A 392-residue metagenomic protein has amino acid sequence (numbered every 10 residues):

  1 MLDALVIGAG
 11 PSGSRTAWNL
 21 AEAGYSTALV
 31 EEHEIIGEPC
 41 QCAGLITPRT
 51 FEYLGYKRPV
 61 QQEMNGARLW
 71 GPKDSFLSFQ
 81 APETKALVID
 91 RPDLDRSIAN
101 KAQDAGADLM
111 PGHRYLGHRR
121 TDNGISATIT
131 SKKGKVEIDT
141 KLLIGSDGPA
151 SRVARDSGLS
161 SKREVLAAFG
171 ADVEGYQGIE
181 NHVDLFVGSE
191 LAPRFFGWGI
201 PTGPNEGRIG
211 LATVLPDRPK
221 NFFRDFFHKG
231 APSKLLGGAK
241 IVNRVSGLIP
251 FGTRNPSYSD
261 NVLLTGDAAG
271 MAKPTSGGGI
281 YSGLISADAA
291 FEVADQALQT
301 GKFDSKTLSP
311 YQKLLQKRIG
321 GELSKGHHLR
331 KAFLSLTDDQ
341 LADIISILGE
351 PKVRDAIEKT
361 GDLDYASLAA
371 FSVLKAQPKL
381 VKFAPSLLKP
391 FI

Functional and structural regions predicted by a protein language model:
M1-S12: Beta1/beta-strand and adjacent pyrophosphate-binding region of the FAD-binding site in flavoprotein oxidoreductases
A4-V6, T27, V262: Conserved hydrophobic helix-helix packing surfaces used for dimerization/oligomerization
A9, N19, K101-G237, P250 (+1 more regions): Predominantly flavin-linked oxidoreductase catalytic cores and closely associated redox partners
W18-C40: Glycine-rich FAD pyrophosphate-binding loop
T47-S97: A conserved beta-strand/loop capping segment in the N-terminal third of enzymes that catalyze redox or closely related
R96, P111-H113, N243-V245: Short loop/edge segments at beta-strand edges and connector loops that shape dinucleotide/nucleotide cofactor-binding
G117, L215-Q299, S305-S309: FAD/FMN-dependent oxidoreductases across multiple families
D295-I392: C-terminal helical "tail/cap" subdomain of flavin- and related membrane-associated enzymes
